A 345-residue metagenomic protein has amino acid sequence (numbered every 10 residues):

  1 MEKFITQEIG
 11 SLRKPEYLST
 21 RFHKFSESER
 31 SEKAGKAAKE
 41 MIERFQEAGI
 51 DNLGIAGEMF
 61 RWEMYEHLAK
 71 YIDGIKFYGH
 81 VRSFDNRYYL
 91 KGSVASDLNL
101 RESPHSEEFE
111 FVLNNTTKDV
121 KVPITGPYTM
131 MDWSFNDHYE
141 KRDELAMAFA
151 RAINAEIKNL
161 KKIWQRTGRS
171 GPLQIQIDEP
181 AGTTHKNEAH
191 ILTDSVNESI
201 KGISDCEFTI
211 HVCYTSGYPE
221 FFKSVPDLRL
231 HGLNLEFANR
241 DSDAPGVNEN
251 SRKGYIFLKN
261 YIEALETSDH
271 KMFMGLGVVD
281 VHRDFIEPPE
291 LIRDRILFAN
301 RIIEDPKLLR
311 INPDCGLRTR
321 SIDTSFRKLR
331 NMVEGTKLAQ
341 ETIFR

Functional and structural regions predicted by a protein language model:
M1-R345: Domain-level signal for soluble alpha/beta catalytic cores
